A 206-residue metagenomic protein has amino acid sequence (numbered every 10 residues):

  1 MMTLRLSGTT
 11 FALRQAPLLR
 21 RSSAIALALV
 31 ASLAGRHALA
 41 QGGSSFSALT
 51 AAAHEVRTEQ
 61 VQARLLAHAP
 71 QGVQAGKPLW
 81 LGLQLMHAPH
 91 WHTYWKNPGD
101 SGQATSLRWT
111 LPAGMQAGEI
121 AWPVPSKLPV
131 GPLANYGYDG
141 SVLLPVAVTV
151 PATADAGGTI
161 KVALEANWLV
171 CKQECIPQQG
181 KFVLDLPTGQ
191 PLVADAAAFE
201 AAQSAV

Functional and structural regions predicted by a protein language model:
M1-L18: N-terminal secretory signal peptides that target proteins for export/translocation
L18-A24: N-terminal export leaders
I25-A26, L79: N-terminal hydrophobic alpha-helix used for membrane targeting or insertion
A26-A28, A38: Cleavable N-terminal signal peptides
A31-S32: Gram-positive Sec-dependent secretion signals
A40-V206: Extracellular/lumen-exposed scaffold segments
